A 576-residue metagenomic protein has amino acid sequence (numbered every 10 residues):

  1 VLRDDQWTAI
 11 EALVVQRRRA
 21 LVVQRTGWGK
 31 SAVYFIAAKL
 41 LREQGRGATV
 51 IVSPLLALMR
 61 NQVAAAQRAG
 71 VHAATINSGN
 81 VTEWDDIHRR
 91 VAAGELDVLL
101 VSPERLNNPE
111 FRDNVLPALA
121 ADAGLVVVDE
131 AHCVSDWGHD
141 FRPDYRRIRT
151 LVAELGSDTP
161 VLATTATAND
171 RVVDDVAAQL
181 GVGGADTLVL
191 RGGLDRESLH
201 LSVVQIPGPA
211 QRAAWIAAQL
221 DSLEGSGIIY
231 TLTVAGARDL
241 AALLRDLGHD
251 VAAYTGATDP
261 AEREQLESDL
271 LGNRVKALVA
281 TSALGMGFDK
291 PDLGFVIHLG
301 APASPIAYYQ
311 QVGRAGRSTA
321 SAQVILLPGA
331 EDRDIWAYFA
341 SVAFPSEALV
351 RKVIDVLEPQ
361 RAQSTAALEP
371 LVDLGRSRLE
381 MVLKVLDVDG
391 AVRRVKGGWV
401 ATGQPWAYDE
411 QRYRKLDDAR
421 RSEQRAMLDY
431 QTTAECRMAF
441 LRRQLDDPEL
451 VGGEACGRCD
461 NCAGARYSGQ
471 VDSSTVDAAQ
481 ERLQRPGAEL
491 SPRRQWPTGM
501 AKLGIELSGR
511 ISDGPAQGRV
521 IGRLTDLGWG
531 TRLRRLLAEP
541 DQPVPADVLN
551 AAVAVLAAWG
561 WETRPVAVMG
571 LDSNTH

Functional and structural regions predicted by a protein language model:
V1: Conserved adenine-nucleotide phosphate-binding loops and their immediately adjacent elements
D4-R42, G47-S53, A57-D355, V392-W399: Helicase motor core with emphasis on the C-terminal RecA-like subdomain
W7-R18, A348, L374-S377, K384-D389 (+2 more regions): Accessory, non-ATPase domains that flank or precede helicase/AAA+ motor cores in DNA-metabolism machines
R112, V251, V350, T365 (+2 more regions): Residue-level signal for cytosolic alpha-helical hairpin/rod architecture
E154, Q179, L371, Q444 (+1 more regions): Alpha-helical structural context
L199, E481-A567, N574-H576: Active-site-facing substrate-recognition patch
V234-A235, T258, M569-H576: Acidic, metal-coordinating catalytic cores used for nucleic-acid/nucleotide bond scission and strand-transfer chemistry
V275, I297, A301-Q310, G316-S508 (+1 more regions): C-terminal accessory region of SF2 helicases/translocases
